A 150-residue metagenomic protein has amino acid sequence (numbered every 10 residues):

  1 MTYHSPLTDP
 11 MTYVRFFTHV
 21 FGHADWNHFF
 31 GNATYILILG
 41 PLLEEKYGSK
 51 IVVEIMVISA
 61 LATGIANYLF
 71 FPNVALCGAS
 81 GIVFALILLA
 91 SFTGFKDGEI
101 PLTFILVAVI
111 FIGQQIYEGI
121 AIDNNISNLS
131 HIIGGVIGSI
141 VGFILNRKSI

Functional and structural regions predicted by a protein language model:
M1-I150: A detector for small-residue-rich transmembrane helices and their helix-helix packing motifs
